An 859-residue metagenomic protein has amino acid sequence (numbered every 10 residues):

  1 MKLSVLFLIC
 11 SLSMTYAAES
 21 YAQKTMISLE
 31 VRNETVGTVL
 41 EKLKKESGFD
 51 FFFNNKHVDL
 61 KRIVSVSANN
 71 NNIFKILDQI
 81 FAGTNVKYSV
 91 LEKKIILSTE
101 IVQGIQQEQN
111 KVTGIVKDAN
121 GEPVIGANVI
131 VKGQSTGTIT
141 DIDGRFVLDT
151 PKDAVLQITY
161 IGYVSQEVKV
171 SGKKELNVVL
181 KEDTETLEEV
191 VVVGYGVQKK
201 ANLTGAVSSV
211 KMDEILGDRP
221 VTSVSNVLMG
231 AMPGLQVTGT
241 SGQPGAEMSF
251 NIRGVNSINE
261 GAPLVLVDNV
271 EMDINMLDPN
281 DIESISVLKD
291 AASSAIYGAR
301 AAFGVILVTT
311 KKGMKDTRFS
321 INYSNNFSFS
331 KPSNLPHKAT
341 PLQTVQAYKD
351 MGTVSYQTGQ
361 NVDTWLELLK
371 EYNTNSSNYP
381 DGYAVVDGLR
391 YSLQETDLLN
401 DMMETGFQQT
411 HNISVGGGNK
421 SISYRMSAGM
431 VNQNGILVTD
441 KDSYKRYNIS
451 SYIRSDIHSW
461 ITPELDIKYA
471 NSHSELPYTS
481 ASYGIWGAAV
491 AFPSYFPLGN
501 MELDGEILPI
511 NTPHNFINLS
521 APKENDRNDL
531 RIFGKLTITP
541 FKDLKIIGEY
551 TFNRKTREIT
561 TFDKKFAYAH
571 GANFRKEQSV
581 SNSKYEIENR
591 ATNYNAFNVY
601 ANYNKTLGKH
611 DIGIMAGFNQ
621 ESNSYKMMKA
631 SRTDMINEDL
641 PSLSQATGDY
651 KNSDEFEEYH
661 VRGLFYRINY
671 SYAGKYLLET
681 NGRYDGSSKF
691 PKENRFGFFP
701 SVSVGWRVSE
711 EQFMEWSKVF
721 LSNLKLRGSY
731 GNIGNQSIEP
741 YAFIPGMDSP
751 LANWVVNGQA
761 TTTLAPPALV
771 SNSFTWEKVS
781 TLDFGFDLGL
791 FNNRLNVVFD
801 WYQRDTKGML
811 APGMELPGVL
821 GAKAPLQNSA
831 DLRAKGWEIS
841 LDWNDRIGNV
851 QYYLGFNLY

Functional and structural regions predicted by a protein language model:
M1-S450, T462-E464, R531, A822 (+1 more regions): Short, small/polar-rich motifs associated with maturation and membrane association, primarily at protein termini
L203, M248-F250, E475, K626-M627 (+1 more regions): Short, well-ordered secondary-structure micro-motifs
V207-M229, M403-I413, A481-V490, T551 (+4 more regions): N-terminal short leaders/motifs
E214-D218, V255, A262, Y452-I461 (+3 more regions): Extracellular/periplasmic, surface-exposed regions of secreted and cell-surface proteins
L228, P233, A489-L498, K542: Proline-centered flexible-loop/turn and helix-kink motifs
I282, A428-M430, F566-Q578, E815-L816: A short glycine/small-residue-enriched secondary-structure motif
P336-N378, P463, A470-I507, I559-K565 (+4 more regions): A surface-exposed, glycine/aromatic-enriched loop/edge motif typical of exported proteins
K370, T374-G382, G388-S392, A470 (+4 more regions): Acidic/polar loop-and-plug regions of large Gram-negative outer-membrane beta-barrel proteins
